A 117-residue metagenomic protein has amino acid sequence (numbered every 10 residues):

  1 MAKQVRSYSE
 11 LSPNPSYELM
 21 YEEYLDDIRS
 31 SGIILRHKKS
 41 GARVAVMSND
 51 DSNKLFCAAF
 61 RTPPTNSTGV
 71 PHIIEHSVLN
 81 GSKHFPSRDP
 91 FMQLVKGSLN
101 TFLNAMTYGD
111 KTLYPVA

Functional and structural regions predicted by a protein language model:
M1-D51: N- or domain-start disorder-to-order transition segments that initiate the globular core
S30, S48-A117: M16/MPP (pitrilysin/insulinase) zinc-metallopeptidase core fold and M16-derived inactive scaffolds
